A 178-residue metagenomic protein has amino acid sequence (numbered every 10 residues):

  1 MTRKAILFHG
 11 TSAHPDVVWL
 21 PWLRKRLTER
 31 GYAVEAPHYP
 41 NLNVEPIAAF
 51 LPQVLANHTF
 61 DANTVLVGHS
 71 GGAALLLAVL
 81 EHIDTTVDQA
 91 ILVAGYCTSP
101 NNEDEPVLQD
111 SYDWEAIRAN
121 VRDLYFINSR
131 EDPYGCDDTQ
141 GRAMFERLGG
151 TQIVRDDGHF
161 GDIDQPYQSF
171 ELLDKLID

Functional and structural regions predicted by a protein language model:
T2-D61: Active-site catalytic motif of lipid deacylating hydrolases and related acyltransferases
G10, H38-L42, I91-P100, S129: Active-site nucleophile loop of the alpha/beta-hydrolase fold
D16, P133-Q140: Conserved alpha/beta-hydrolase "acid-adjacent" motif
A33-E35, F145-D162: Catalytic histidine neighborhood in serine/cysteine hydrolases with alpha/beta-hydrolase-type architecture
E45, D157-F170: Catalytic histidine-centered segment of alpha/beta-hydrolase-like enzymes
I47-L51, G95-A119: Flexible "cap/lid" loop of the alpha/beta hydrolase fold
L66-L77: Gly/Ala-rich beta-loop-alpha elbow adjacent to hydrolase catalytic centers
N120-V121, Y125-S129: Short beta-strand/loop motif that positions the catalytic acidic residue of the alpha/beta-hydrolase fold
